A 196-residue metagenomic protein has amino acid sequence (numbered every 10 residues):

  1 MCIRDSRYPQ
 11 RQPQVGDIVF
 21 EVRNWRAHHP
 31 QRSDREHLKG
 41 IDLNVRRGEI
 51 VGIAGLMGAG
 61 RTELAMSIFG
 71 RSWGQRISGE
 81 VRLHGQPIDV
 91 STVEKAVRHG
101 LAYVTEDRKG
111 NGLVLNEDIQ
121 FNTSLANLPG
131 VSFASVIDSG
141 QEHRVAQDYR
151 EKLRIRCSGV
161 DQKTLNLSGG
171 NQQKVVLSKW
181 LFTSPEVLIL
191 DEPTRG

Functional and structural regions predicted by a protein language model:
R4-G196: Glycine-rich phosphate-binding loops of nucleotide-dependent enzymes
